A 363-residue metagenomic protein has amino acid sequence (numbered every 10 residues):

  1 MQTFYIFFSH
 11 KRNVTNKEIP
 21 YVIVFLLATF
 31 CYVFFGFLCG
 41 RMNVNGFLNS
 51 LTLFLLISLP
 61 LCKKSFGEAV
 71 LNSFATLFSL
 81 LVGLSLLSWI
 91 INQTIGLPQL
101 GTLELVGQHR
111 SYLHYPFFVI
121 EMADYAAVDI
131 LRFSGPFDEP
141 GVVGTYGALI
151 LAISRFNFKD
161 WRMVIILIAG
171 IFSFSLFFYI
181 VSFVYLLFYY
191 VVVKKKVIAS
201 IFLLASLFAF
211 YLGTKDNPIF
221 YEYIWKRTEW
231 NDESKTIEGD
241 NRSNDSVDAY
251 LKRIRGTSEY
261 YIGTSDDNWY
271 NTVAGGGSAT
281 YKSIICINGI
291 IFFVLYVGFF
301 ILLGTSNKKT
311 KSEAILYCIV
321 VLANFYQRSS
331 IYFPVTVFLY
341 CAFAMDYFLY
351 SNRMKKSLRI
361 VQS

Functional and structural regions predicted by a protein language model:
Q2-N13, G147-F156, M163, I290-K308: Hydrophobic, aromatic-rich transmembrane alpha-helices and their immediate juxtamembrane boundary segments
Q2-S58, V320-A323: N-terminal hydrophobic segments of proteins, predominantly signal-anchor/transmembrane helices of inner/organellar
Y32, G36, V44-N45, S312-R353: Membrane helix-loop boundary segments at the extracytoplasmic
F37-I91, Y296-L302: Transmembrane alpha-helical segments and their membrane-water interfaces
A75-I95, I120-F174, I180-V191: Alpha-helical transmembrane segments of multi-pass inner-membrane proteins
L87-N92, V191-E233, I254-G256: A membrane-periplasm/extracellular boundary helix in multi-pass inner-membrane enzymes that assemble envelope glycans
L186-Y189, K196-S200, I287-F325: Hydrophobic transmembrane alpha-helices and their immediate junctions
I219-G289: Long extracytoplasmic/lumenal interhelical loops at the membrane interface of multi-pass membrane proteins
